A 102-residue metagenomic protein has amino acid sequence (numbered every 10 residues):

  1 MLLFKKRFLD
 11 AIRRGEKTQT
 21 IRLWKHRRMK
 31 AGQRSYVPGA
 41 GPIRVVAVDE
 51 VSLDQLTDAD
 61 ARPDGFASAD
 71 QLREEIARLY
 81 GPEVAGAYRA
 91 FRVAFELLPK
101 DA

Functional and structural regions predicted by a protein language model:
M1-A102: Mixed-charge, low-complexity intrinsically disordered regions
